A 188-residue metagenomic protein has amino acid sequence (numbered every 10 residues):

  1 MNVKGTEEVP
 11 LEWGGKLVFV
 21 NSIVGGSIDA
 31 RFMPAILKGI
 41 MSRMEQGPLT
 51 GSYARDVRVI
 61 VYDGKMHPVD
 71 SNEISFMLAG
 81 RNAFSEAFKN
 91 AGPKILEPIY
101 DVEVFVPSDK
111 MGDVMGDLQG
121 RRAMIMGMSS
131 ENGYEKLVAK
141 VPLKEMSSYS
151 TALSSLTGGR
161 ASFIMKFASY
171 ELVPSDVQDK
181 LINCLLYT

Functional and structural regions predicted by a protein language model:
M1-L186: Accessory interaction regions appended to the cores of large information-processing enzymes
